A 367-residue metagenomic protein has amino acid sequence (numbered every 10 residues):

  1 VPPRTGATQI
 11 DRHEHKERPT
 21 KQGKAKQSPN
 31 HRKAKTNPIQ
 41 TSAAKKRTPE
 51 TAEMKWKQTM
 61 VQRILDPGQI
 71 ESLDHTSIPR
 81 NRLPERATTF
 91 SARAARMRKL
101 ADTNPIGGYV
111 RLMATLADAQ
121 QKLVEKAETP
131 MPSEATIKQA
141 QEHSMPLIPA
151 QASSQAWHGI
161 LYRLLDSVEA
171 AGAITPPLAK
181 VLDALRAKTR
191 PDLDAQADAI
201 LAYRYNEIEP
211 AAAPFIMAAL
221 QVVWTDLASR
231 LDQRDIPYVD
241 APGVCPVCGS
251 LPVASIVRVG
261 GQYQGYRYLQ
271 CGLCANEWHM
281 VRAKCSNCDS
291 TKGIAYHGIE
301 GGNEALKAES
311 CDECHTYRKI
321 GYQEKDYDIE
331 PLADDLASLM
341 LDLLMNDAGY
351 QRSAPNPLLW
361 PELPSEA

Functional and structural regions predicted by a protein language model:
V1-R4, V61-R63: N-terminal acidic, proline/glycine-rich, low-complexity intrinsically disordered segments
R4-P49: Intrinsically disordered, Lys/Arg-rich low-complexity segments
K21, K55-A135, I320-A367: Long, contiguous alpha-helical scaffold regions
K45, P49-T59: Short, Lys/Arg-enriched N-terminal segments with co-localized hydrophobic residues within the first ~10-30 amino acids
S77-D232: N-terminal alpha-helical interaction blocks
R186-P191, A211-A219, L251-V259, D347-A348 (+1 more regions): Short N-terminal helix-initiation segments at or just after the protein's N-terminus
S229-L343: Cys/His-clustered metal-coordination modules, chiefly Zn-binding fingers
